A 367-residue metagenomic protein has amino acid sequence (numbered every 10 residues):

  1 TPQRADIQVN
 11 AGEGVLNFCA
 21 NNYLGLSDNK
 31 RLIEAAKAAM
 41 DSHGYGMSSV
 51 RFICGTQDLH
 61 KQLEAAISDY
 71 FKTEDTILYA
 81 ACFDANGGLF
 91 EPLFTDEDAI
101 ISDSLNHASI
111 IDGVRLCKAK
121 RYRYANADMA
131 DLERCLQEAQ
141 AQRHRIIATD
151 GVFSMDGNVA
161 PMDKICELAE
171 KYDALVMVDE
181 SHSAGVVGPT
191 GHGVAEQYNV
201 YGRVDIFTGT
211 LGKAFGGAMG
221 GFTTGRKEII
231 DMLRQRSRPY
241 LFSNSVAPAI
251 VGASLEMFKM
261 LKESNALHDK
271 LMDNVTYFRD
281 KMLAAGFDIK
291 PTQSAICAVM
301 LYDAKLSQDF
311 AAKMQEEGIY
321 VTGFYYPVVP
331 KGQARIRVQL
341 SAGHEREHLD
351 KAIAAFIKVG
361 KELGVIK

Functional and structural regions predicted by a protein language model:
T1-H43, A174: N-terminal "arm"/small-domain region of PLP-dependent enzymes with the aminotransferase-like
N22, Y122, N126-V178: Active-site phosphate-binding strand-loop segment of PLP-dependent enzymes
L26, D269-G318, V328, G332-Q333 (+1 more regions): Conserved PLP-binding catalytic core of the aspartate aminotransferase-like
E34, A38, S42, A65 (+3 more regions): PLP-dependent enzyme catalytic core of the Aspartate aminotransferase-like
V50-T56, E64-G88: Short loop-beta-helix segment that forms the pyridoxal 5′-phosphate
L89-A108: Conserved PLP-anchoring active-site segment centered on the Schiff-base-forming lysine
Y172-L175, H182, V187-Q293, L306: Active-site C-terminal subdomain of aminotransferase-like
